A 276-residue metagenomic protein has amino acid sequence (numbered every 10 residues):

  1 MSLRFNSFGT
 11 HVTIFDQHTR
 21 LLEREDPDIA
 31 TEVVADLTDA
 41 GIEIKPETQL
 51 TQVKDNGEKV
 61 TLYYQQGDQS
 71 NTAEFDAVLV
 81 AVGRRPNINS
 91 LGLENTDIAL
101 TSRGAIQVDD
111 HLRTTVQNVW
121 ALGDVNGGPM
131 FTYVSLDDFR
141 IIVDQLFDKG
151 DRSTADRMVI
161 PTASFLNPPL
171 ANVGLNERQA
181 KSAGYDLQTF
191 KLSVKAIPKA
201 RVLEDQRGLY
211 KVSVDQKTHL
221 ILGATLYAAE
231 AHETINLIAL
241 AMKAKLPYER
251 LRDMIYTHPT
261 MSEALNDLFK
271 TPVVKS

Functional and structural regions predicted by a protein language model:
M1-Q69, P129-L136, D144-Q179: Rossmann-like dinucleotide-binding cores of NAD(P)H-dependent redox enzymes
S2, S135, F139-I142, L146 (+1 more regions): Stable alpha-helical structural segments in soluble proteins, enriched in small hydrophobic residues
E43-K45, A73, Q188-F190: General small-molecule cofactor/ligand-binding pocket signal
Q52, D97, H111, K211-S213: Short, surface-exposed charged micro-motifs
N56, S102, Q216-T218: Short acidic-glycine loop/turn motifs at beta-strand connectors
T72-K149: FAD-site-proximal beta/loop scaffold in flavoenzymes
F165-S276: Flexible, glycine-rich terminal cap/loop adjacent to redox cofactors in electron-transfer oxidoreductases
